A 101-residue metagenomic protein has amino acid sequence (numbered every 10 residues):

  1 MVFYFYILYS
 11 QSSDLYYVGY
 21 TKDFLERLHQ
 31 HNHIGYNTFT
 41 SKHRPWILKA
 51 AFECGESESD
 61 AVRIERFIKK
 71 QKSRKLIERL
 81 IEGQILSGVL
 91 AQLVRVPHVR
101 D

Functional and structural regions predicted by a protein language model:
M1-V18, K22-D101: Structure-specific nucleic-acid interaction/processing domains
